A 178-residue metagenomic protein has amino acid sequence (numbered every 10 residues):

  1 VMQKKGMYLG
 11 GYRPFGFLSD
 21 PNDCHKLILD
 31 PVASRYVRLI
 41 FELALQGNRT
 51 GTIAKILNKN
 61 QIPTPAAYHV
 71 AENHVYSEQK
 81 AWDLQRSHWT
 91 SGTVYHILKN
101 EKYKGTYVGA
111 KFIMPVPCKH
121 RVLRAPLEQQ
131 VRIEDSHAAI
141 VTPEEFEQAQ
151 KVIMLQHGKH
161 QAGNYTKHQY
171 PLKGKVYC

Functional and structural regions predicted by a protein language model:
V1-Y177: Conserved catalytic breakage-reunion loop centered on the nucleophilic residue
